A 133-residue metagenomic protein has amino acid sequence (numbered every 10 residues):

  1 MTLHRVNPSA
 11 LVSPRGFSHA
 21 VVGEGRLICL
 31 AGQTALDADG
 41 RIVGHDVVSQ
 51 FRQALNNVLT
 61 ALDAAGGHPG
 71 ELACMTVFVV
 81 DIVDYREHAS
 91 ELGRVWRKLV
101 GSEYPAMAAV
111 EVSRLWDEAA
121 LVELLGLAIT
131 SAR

Functional and structural regions predicted by a protein language model:
T2-R133: Short, polar/acidic, helix-capping and beta-turn segments at strand->helix junctions that line the mouths
